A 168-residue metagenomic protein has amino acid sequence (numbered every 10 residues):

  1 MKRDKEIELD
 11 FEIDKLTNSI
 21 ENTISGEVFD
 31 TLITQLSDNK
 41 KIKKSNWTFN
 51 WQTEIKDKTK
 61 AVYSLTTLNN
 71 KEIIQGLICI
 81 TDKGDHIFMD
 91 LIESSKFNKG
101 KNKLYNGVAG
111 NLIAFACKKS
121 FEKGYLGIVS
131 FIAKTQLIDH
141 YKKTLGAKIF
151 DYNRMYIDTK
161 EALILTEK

Functional and structural regions predicted by a protein language model:
M1-K103, N111, K118-I128, Q136 (+1 more regions): Non-catalytic substrate-recognition and accessory regions of acyl/acetyltransferase enzymes
V108: Short beta-strand-alpha-helix junction that forms the catalytic/metal-binding core of metal-dependent nuclease domains
A133: Small/polar loops that bind or transfer phosphate-bearing groups
